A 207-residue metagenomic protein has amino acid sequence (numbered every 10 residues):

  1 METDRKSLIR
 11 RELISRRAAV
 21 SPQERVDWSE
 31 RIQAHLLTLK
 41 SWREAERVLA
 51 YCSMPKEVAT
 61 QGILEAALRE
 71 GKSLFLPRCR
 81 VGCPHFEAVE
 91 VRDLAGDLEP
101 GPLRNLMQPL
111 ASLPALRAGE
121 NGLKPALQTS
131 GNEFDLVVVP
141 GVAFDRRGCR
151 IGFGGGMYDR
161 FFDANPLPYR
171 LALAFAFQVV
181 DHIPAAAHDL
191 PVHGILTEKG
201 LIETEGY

Functional and structural regions predicted by a protein language model:
M1-D4, L8, L94, P109-A115 (+4 more regions): Surface-exposed, charge/polar-rich loops and edge strands
E2-Q128, N132: N-terminal active-site beta-alpha-beta segment that forms phosphate/nucleotide-binding and substrate-recognition loops
R17, P140-A143: Short, histidine-centered active-site or binding-site loop motifs used for metal coordination, general acid-base
C52, G141, K199: Glycine-rich, N-terminal phosphate-binding loop of Rossmann-like dinucleotide-binding domains
M54-K56, V142-R146: Short glycine-rich anion-binding loops that position phosphate/pyrophosphate groups of nucleotides and phosphorylated
F153-M157: Charged helix-capping and loop-helix junction motifs
